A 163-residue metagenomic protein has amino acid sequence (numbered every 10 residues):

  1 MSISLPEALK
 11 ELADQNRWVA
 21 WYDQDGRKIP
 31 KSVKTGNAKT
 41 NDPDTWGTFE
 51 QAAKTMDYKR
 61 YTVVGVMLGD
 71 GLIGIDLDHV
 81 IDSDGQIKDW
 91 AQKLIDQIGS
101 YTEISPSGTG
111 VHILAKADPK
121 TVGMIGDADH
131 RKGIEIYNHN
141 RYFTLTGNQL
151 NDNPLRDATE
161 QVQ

Functional and structural regions predicted by a protein language model:
M1-Q163: Conserved phosphate/metal-binding and DNA-contacting active-site motifs used in DNA phosphodiester-bond processing
